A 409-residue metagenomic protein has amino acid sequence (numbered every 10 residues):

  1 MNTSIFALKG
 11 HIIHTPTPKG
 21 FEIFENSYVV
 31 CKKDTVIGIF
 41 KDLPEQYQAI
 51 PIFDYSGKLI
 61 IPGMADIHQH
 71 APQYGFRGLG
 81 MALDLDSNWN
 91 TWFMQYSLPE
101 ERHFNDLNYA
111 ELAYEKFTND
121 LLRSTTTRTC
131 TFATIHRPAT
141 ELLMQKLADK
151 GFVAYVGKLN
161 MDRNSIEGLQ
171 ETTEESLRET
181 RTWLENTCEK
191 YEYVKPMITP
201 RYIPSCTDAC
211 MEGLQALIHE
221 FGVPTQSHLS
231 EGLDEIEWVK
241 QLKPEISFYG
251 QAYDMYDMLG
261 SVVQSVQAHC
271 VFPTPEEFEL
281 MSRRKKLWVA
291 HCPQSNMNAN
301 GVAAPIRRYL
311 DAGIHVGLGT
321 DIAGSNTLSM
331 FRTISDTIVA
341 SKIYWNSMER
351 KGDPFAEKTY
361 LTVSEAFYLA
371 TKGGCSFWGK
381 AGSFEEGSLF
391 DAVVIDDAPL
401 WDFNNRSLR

Functional and structural regions predicted by a protein language model:
M1-Y47, K58-L59: N-terminal metal-binding scaffold of metallo-dependent hydrolase/deaminase domains
T3-G10, Q46-T91, E115, N119-R123: Replace "His-x-His-based motif
T17, L389-R409: C-terminal cap of metal-dependent C-N hydrolases
V30, L79-F132, H136-F152, S176-K190: Alpha-helical scaffold segments that flank or form the walls of functional sites
G75-A110, K158, R163-T173, G232-V262 (+2 more regions): Active-site gating loops and adjacent loop-to-helix segments of metal-dependent hydrolytic enzymes
T127-R128, L287, H315: Short acidic/polar active-site loop segments enriched in Thr and Asp
P138-V271, E276-F278: Metal-coordinating catalytic core of metallo-dependent amide/deamination hydrolases
T225-D234, A290, A299-V302, Y309-D336 (+2 more regions): Short acidic/histidine-rich active-site segments
